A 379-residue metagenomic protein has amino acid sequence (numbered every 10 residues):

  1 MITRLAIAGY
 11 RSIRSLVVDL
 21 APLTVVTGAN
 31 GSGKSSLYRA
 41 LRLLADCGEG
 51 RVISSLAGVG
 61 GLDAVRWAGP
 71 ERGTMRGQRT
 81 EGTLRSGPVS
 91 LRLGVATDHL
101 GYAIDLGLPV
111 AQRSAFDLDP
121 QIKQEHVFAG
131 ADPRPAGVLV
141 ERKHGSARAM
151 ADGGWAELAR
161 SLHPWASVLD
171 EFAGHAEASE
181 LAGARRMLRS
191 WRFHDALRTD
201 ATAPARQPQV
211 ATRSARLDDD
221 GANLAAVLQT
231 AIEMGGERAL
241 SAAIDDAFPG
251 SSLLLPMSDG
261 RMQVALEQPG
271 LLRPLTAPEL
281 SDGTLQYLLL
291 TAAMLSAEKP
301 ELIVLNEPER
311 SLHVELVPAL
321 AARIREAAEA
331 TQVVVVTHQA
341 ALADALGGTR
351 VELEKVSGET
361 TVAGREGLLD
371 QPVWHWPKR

Functional and structural regions predicted by a protein language model:
M1-R14: N-terminal pre-Walker A segment at the start of P-loop NTPase domains
V26: Hydrophobic anchor at the beta1->P-loop junction of P-loop NTPases
N30: The conserved Walker
K34: Conserved lysine of the Walker
R39-A111: Conserved P-loop NTP-binding catalytic core
R92-M234, R238: Electropositive, glycine-dotted interaction segments that contact anionic polymers or phosphate-rich ligands
N223, Q229, E233, R238 (+4 more regions): Conserved ABC ATPase signature
A319-R379: C-terminal lobe/lid and adjacent interdomain/linker elements of RecA-like ASCE P-loop ATPase modules
